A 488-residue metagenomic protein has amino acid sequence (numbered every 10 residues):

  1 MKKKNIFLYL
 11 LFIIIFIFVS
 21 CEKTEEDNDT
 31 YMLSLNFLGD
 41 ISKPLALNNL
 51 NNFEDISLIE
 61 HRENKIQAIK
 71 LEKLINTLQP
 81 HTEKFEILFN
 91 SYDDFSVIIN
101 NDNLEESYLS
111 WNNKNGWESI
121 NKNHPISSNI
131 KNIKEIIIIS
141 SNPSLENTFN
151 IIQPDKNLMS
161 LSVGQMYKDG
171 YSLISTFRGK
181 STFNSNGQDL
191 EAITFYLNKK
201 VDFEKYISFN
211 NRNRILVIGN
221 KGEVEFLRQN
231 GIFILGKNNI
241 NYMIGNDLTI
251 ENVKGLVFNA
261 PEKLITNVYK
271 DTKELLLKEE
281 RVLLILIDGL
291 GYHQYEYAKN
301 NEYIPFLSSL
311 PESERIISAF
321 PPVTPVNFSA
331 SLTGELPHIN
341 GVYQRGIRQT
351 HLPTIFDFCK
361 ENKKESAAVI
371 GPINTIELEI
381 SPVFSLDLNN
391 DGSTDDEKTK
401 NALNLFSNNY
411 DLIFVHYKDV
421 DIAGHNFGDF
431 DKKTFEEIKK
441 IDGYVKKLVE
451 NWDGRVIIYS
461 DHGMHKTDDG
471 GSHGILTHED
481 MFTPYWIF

Functional and structural regions predicted by a protein language model:
K4-F12: Sec-dependent signal peptide recognition, specifically the positively charged N-region followed immediately by
I17-S20: C-terminal motif of bacterial Sec signal peptides marking the signal peptidase cleavage site
E22-D271, R281, E302: N-terminal intrinsically disordered, low-complexity segments enriched in P/E/S/T
S107-G116, I232-N239, K273, L277 (+4 more regions): Acidic, His- and aromatic-enriched active-site or binding-groove loops in soluble protein domains that engage sugars
I174-N186, P372, N409-N426: A structural motif
P261-E279, D395-N408, I413, D421-T467: A long, amphipathic alpha-helix that forms part of the scaffold/cap immediately adjacent to metal-dependent active
K270, E279-L284, Y292-N408: Active-site-proximal alpha/beta segments of enzymes that process anionic O-linked groups
S460-F488: Histidine-centered active-site microenvironments of extracellular/periplasmic hydrolases and transferases
